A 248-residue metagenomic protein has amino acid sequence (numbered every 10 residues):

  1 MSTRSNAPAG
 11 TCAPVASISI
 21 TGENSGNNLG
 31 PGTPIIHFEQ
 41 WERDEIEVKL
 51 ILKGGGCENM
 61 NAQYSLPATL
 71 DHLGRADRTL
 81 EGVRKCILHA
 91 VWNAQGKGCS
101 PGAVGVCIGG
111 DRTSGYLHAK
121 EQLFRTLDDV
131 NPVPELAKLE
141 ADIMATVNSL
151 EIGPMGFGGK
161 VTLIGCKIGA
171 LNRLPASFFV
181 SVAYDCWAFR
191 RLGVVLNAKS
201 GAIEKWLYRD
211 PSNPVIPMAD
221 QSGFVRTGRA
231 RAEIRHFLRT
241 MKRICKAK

Functional and structural regions predicted by a protein language model:
M1-V106, D111-A247: Non-transmembrane, aqueous-exposed alpha-helical and coiled segments at domain scale
